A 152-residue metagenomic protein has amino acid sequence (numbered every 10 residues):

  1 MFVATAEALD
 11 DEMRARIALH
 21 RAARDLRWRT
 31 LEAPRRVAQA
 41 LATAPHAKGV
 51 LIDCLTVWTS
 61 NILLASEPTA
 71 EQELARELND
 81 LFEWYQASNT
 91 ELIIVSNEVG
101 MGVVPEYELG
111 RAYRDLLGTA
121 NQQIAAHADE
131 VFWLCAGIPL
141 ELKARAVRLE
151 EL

Functional and structural regions predicted by a protein language model:
M1, G49, E91-I93: Residue-level preference for the first positions of well-ordered beta-strands
M1-P45: Conserved P-loop
A4, D53, V95-S96: Short beta-strand segments
H20, L51, N97: Conserved RecA-like P-loop NTPase ATPase core
D25, P45-H46, N89, D129: Short conserved AdoMet
L26-L74: Helix-adjacent hinge/juxtasegments
R35, T59-L152: Replace "adjacent to P-loop NTPase cores in ATP/GTP-dependent enzymes" with "adjacent to NTP-binding cores
